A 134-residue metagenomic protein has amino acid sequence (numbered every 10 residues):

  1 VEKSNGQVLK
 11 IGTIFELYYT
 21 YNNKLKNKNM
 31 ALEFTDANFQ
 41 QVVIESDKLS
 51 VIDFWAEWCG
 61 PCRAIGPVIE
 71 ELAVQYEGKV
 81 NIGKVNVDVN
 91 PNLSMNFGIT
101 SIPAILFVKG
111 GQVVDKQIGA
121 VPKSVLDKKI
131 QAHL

Functional and structural regions predicted by a protein language model:
S4-L9: Cationic, amphipathic, low-complexity segments that mediate targeting or membrane/lipid association
T13-N81, V89-L134: Proteins that catalyze or organize thiol-disulfide redox chemistry and the adjacent proteostasis machinery handling
K84: Conserved residues in the N-terminal Rossmann fold of short-chain dehydrogenase/reductase
